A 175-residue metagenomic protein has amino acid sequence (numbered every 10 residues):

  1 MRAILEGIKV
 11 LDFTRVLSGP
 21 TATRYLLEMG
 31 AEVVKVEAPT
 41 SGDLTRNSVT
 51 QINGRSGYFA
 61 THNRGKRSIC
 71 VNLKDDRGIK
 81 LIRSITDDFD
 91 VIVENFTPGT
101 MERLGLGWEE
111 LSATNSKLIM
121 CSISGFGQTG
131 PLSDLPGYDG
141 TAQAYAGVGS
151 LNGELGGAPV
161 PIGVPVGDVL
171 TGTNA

Functional and structural regions predicted by a protein language model:
M1-A175: N-terminal helix-loop segment corresponding to the beta1-alpha1 unit of nucleotide/adenylate-binding folds
